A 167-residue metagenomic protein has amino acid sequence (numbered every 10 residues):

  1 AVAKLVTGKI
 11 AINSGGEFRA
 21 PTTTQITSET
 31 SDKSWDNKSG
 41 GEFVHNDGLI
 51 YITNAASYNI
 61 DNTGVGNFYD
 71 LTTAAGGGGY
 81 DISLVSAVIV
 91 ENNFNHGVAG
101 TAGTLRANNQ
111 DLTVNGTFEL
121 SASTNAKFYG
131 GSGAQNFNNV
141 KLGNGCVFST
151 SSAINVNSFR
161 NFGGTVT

Functional and structural regions predicted by a protein language model:
A1-I89, N95-T167: Extracellular beta-strand-rich, repetitive "passenger/adhesive" scaffolds that bind or process carbohydrates
